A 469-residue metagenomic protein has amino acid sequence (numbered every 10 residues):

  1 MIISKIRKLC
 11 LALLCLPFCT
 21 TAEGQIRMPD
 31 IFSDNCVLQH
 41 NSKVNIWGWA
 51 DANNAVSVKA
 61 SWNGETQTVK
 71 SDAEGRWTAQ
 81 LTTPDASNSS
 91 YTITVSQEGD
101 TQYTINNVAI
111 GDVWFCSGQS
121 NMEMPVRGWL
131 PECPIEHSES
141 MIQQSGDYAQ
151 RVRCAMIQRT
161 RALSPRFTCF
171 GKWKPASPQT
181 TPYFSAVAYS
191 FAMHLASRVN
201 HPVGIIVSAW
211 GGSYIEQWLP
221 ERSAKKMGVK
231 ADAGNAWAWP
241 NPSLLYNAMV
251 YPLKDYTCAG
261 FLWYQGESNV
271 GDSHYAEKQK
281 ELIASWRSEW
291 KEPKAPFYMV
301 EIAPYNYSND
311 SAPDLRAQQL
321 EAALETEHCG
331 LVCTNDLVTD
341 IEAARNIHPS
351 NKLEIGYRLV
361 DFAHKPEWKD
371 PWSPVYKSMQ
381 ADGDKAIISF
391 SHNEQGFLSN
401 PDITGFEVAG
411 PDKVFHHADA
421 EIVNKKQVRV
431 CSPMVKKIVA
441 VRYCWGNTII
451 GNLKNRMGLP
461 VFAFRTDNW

Functional and structural regions predicted by a protein language model:
M1-Q25: Bacterial Sec-dependent N-terminal signal peptides
Q25-W469: Cell-envelope and extracellular/periplasmic
